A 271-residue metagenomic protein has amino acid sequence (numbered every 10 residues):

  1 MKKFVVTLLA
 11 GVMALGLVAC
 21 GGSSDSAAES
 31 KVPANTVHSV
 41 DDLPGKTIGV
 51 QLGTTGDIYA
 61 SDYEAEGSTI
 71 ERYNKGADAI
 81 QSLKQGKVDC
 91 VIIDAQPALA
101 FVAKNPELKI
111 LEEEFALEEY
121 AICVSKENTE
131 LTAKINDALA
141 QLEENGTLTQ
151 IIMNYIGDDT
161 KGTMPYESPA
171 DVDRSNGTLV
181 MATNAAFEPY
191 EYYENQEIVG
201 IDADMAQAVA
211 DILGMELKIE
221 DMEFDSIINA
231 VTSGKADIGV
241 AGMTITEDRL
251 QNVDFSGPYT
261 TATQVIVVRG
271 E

Functional and structural regions predicted by a protein language model:
L15-A19: C-terminal motif of bacterial Sec signal peptides marking the signal peptidase cleavage site
G21, T47, T54, A121-G162 (+3 more regions): Extended ligand-binding regions for polar small-molecule ligands
A28-D42, N105-A116, K126, Q207 (+1 more regions): Acidic, polar ligand-binding/catalytic clefts
S30, T69-R72, C90, K134 (+2 more regions): Extracytoplasmic small-molecule ligand-binding "clamshell" domains of the periplasmic binding protein/Venus flytrap
P33-V37, L52-T55, I70-Q85, E118 (+2 more regions): Short helix-initiation/N-cap motifs at beta->coil->alpha
V40-G53, T178-T183: Short loop->beta-strand "edge-of-pocket" segments that line small-molecule binding or catalytic clefts across diverse
T55-S68, I110-E114, L139-N176: Ligand-binding clefts/hinges and TM-proximal coupling segments of bilobed small-molecule sensing domains
A95, L99-N136, D159-S168, A185 (+1 more regions): Periplasmic-binding protein-like
